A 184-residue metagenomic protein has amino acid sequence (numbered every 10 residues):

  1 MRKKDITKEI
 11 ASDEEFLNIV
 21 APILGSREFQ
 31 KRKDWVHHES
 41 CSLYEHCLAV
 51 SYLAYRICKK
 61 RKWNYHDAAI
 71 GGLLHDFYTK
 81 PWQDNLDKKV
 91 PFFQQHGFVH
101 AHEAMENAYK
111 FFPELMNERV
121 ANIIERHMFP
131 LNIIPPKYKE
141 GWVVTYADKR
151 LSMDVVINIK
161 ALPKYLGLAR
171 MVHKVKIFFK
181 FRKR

Functional and structural regions predicted by a protein language model:
M1-R184: Metal-dependent phosphohydrolase cores
